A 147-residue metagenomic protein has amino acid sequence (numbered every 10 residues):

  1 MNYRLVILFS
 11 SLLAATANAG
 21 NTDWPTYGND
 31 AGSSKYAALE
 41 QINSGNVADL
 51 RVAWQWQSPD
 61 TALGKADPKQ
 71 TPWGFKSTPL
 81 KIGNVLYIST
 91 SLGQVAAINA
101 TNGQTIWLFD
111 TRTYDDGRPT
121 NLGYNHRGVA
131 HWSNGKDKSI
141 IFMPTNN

Functional and structural regions predicted by a protein language model:
M1-L5: Positively charged n-region of N-terminal signal peptides that target proteins for export
V6-A15: Bacterial N-terminal signal peptides
A15-T16, N84: Charged, amphipathic alpha-helical interaction segments
G20-Q70, G74, Q104-R118: Aromatic (tryptophan-biased) beta-strands that constitute blades/sheets of beta-rich domains
W24-G28, Q70-Q94, T120-N147: Repeat-blade elements of multi-bladed beta-propeller folds
A100-N102: Short loop/turn segments that connect beta-strands within beta-propeller blades
